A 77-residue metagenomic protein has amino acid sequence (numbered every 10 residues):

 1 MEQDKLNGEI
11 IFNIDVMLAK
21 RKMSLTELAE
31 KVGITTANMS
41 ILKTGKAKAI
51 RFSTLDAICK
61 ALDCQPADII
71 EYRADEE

Functional and structural regions predicted by a protein language model:
M1-M23: A short, Lys/Arg-rich alpha-helix, primarily the initiator
D15, T26, D56: Residues within the helices of the helix-turn-helix
L18, A29, C59: The alpha-helix within a helix-turn-helix
M23-I41: Short alpha-helical DNA-recognition segment
K43, T54, R73: DNA major-groove recognition helix of helix-turn-helix
K46-A57: Short, basic-rich loop-to-helix N-cap that marks the start of a DNA-contacting helix
D63-E77: Short C-terminal boundary/hinge segments that cap the last helix of small helical domains
